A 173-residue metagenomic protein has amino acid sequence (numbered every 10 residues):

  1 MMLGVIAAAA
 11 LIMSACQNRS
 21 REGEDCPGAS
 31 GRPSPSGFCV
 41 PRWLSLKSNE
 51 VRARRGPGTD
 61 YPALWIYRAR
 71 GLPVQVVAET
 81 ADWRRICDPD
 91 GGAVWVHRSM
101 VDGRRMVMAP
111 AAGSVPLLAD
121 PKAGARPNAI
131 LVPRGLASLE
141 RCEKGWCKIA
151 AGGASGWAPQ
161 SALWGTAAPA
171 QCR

Functional and structural regions predicted by a protein language model:
M1-V5: Bacterial N-terminal signal peptides that target proteins for export
I6-A7, V40: Low-complexity, intrinsically disordered regions enriched in charged/polar residues
C16-R55, I66-R70, V77-T80, C87-G92 (+5 more regions): SH3-family beta-barrel domains
Y61-P62, A125: Short, solvent-exposed loop/turn positions at domain surfaces that link secondary-structure elements or cap domain
